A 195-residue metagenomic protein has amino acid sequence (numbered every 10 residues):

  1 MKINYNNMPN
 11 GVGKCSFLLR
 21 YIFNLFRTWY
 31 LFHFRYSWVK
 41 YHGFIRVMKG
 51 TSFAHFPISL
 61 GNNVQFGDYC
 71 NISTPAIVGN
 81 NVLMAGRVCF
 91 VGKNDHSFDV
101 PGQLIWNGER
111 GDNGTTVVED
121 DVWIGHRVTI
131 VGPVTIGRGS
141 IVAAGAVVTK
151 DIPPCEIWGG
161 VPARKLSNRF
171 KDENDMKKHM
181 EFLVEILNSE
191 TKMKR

Functional and structural regions predicted by a protein language model:
M1-S37, G43, N81, H96-P101 (+5 more regions): Terminal amphipathic alpha-helical/low-complexity segments used for targeting or macromolecular assembly
I45-K49: Long, heptad-repeat coiled-coil alpha-helices that serve as cytosolic signaling/dimerization stalks in transmembrane
T51-L60, Q65-V134, V161, R169-F170: Flexible, glycine/small-residue-enriched loop-and-beta-strand segment within the central core of proteins
F56, R138, P154: Short coil/turn segments at beta-strand junctions that form active-site/ligand-binding loops
G86, A144, P154: Residues that flank catalytic or metal-binding motifs in active/ligand-binding sites
H126-I141, A146-K150: Beta-rich strand-turn-strand
K150, P154-E156, R164: Glycine-centered loop/turn positions within well-structured domains that cap or flank conserved ligand/cofactor-binding
